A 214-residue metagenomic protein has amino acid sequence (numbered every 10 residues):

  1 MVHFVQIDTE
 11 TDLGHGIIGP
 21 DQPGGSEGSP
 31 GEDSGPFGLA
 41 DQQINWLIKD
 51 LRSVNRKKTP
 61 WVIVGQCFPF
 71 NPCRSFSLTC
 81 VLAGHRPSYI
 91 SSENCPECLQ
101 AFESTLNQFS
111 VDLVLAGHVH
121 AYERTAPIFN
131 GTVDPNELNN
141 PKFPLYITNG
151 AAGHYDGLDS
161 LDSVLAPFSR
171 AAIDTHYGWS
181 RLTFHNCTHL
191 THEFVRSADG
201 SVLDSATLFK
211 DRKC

Functional and structural regions predicted by a protein language model:
M1-D159, S169-D174, R181-C214: Metal-dependent phosphoester/phosphodiester hydrolase catalytic core
L161-S163: Periplasmic/luminal catalytic loop of GT-C fold multi-pass membrane glycosyltransferases that transfer sugars from
